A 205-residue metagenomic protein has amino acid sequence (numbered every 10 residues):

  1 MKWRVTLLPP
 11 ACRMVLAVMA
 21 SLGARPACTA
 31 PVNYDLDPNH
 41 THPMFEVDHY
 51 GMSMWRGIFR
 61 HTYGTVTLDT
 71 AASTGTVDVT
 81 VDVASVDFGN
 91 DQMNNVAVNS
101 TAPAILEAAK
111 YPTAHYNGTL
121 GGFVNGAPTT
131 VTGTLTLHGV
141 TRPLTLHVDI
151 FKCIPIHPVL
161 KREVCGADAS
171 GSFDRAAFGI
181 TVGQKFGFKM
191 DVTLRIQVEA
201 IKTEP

Functional and structural regions predicted by a protein language model:
K2-M14: Bacterial N-terminal signal peptides that target proteins for export
V15-A17, A27: Cleavable N-terminal signal peptides
A27-P205: Low-complexity, acidic/polar, glycine-enriched regions of mature
